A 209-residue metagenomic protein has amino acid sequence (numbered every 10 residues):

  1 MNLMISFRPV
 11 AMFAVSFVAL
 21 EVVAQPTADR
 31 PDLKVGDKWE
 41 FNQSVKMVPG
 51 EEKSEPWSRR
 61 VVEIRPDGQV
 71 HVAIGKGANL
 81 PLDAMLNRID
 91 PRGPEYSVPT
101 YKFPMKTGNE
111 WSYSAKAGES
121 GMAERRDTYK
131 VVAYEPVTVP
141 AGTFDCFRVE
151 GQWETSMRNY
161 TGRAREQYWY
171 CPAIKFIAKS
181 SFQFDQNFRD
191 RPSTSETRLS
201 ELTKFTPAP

Functional and structural regions predicted by a protein language model:
M1-A11: Bacterial N-terminal signal peptides that target proteins for export
I5, E63-D67, A84: Polar/charged alpha-helical tracts
I5-F7, K102-P104, P140: Proline-rich low-complexity regions
A24-A78, D90, E110, S114-P209: Acidic, serine/threonine-rich low-complexity disordered tracts
L82-F103: Intrinsically disordered, low-complexity, charged/polar segments
